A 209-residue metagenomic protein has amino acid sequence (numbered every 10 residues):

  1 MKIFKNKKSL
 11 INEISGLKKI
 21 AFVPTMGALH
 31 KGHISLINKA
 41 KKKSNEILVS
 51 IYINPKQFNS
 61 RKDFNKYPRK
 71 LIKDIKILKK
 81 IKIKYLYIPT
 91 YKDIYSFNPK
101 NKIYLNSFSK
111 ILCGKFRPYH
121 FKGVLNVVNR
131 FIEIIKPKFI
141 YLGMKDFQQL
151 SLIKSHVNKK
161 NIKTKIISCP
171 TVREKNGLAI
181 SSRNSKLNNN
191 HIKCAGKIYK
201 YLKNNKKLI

Functional and structural regions predicted by a protein language model:
M1-I209: Nucleotidyltransferase catalytic core that binds NTPs
